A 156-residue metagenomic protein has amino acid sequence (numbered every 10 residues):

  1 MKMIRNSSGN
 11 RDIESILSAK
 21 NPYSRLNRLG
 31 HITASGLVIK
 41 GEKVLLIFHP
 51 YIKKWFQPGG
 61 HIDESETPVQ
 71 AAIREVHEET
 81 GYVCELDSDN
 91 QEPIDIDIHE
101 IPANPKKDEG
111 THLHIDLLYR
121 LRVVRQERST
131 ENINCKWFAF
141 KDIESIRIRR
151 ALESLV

Functional and structural regions predicted by a protein language model:
K2-S35: Acidic, metal-coordinating catalytic segment for phosphate/diphosphate chemistry, firing primarily on the Nudix
L17, K54-W55, D95-I98: Short, solvent-exposed loop/turn segments at secondary-structure junctions
A34, E42, I115-L117, I133: Change "...and in nucleic-acid phosphodiester-cleaving endonucleases..." to "...and in nucleic-acid processing enzymes
G36-V38, E109: Short, conserved, surface-exposed binding loops centered on an aromatic residue
V38-G41, L121-V123: Active-site beta-strand termini and strand-to-loop segments that position acidic
I39-E78, Y82-V83: Conserved Nudix-box catalytic region and its N-terminal flanking loop in Nudix hydrolases and closely related
G81-R125: Active-site segment of metal-dependent pyrophosphate-handling enzymes, primarily the Nudix hydrolase catalytic core
L117-R120, R125-V156: NUDIX/MutT-family hydrolases
